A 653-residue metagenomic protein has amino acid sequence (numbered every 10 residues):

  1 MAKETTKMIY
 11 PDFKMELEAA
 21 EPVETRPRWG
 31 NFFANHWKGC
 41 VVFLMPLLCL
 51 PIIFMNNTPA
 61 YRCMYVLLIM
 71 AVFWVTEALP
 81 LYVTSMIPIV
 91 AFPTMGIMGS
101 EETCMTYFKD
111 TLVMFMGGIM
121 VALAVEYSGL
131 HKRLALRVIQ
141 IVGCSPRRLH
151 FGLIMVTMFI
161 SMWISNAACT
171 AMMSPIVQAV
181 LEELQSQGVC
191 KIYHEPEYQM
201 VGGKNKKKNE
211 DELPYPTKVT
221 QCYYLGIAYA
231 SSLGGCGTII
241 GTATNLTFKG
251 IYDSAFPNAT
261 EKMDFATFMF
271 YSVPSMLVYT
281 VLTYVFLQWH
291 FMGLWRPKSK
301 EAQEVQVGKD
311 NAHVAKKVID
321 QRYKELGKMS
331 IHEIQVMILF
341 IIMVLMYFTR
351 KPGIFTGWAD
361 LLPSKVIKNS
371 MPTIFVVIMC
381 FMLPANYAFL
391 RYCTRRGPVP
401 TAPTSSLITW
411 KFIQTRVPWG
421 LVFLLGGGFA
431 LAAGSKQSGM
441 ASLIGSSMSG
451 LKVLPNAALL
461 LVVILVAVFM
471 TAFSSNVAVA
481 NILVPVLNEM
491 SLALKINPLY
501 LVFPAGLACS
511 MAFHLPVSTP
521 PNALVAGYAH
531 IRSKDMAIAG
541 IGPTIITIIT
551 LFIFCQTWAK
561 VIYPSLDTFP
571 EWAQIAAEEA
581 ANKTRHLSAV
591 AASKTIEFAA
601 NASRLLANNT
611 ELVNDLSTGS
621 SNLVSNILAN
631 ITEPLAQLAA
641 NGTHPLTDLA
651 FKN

Functional and structural regions predicted by a protein language model:
A2-G619, L623-N630, P634-N653: Transmembrane helical cores of multi-pass ion-transport proteins
